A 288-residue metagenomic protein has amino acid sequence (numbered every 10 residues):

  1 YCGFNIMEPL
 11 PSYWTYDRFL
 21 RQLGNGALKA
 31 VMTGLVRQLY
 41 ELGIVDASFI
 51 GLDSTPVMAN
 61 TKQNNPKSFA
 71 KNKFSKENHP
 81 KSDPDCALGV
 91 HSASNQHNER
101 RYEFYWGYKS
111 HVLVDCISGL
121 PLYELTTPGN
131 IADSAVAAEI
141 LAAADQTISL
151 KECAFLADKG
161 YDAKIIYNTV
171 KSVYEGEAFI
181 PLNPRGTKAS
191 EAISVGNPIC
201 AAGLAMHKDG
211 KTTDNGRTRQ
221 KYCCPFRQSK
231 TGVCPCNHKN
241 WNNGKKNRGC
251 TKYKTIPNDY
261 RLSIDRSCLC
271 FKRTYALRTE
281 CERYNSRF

Functional and structural regions predicted by a protein language model:
Y1-P11: Short, flexible active-site-proximal loops enriched in glycine and acidic residues
F4-I6, N130, S190, K245: Extended interaction regions within the primary functional domain
P11-E175, F179-N183, R273: Polybasic low-complexity intrinsically disordered regions
P84-G107, N240, G244-Y275: Alpha-helix-centered segments that form part of catalytic cores
P184-A189: Short gly/pro/ser/thr-enriched loop/turn and capping motifs at secondary-structure boundaries
A192-Y222, S229-K230, K254-R266, F271-F288: Short amphipathic alpha-helical "interface-anchor" segments enriched in bulky aromatics
K208-D209, K230-C250: Extracellular/mature segments of secreted proteins
